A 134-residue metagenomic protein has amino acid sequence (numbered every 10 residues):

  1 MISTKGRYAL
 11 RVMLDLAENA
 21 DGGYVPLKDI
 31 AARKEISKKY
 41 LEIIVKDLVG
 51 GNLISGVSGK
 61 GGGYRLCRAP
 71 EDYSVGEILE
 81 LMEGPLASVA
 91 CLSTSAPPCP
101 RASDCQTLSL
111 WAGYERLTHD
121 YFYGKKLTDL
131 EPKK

Functional and structural regions predicted by a protein language model:
A9-D21: Short amphipathic alpha-helical interface segments
V25-K34: A short alpha-helical element within helix-turn-helix/winged-helix DNA-binding domains across DNA-binding proteins
A32, V49-G50: Alpha-helical residues within the helix-turn-helix
K39: Key DNA-contact positions within bacterial/archaeal DNA-binding proteins
V45-K46: Short, hydrophobic-biased segments on the C-terminal half of alpha helices that form "recognition helices"
L53-G61, R65-C67: Beta-hairpin "wing" of winged helix-turn-helix
C67-K134: Non-DNA-binding regulatory cores of transcription-related proteins, predominantly C-terminal effector-binding
